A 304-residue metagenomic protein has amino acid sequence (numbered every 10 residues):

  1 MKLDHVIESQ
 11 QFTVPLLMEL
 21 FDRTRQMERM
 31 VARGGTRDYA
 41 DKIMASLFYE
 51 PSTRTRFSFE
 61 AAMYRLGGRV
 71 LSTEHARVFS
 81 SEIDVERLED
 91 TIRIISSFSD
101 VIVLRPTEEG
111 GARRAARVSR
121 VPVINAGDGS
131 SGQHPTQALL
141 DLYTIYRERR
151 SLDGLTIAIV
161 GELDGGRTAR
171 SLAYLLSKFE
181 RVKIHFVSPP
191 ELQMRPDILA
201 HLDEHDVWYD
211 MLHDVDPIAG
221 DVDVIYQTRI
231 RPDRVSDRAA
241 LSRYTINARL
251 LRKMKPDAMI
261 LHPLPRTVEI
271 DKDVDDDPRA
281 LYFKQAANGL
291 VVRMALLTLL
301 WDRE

Functional and structural regions predicted by a protein language model:
M1-F57, A61: Positively charged, low-complexity intrinsically disordered leader regions
I43, F48-F98: Active-site cofactor/substrate anionic-group-binding motifs, chiefly glycine- and Lys/Arg-rich phosphate-binding loops
Y49-A62, R147-Q227: Glycine-rich phosphate/diphosphate-binding loop of Rossmann-like nucleotide-binding domains
D84, R93, D100-L175, H262: Anion-binding alpha/beta catalytic cores of soluble intermediary-metabolism enzymes, centered on
V121, E180-V182, K253-M259: A short helix->loop->beta-strand "cap" motif at the edges of active sites that frequently abuts
L202-A280: Rossmann-like adenosine-cofactor binding region
D276-E304: C-terminal helix-to-coil terminal segments
